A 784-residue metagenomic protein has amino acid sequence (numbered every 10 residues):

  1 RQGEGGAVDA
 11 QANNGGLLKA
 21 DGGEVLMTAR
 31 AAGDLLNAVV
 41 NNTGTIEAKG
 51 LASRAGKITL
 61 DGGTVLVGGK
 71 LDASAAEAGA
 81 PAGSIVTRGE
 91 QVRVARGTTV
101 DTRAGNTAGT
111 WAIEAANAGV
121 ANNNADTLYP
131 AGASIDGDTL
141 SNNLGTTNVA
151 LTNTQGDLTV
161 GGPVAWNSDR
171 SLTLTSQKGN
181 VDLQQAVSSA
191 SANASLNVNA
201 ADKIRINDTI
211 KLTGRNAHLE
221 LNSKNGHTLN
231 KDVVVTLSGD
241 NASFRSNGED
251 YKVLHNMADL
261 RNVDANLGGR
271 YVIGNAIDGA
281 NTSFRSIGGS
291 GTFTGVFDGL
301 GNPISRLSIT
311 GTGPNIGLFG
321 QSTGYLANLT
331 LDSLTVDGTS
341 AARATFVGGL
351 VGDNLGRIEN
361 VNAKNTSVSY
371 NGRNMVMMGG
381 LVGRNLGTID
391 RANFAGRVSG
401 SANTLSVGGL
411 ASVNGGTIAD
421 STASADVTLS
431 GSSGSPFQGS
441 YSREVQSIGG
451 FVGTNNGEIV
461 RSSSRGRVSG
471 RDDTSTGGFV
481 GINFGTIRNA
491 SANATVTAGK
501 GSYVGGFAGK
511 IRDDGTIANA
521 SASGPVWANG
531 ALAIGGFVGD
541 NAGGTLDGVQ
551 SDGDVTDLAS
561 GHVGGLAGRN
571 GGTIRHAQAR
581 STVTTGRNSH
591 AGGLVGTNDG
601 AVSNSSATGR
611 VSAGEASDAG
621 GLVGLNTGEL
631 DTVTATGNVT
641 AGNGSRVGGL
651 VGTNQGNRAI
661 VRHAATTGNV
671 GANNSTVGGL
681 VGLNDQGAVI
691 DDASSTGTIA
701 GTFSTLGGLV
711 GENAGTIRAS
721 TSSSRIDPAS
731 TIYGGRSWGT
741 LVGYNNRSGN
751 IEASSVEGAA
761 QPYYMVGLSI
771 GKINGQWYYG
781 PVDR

Functional and structural regions predicted by a protein language model:
R1-Y251, M257-A265, I304: Extracellular and secretory-pathway beta-repeat/beta-biased strand scaffolds
V187-A190, L196-R784: Predominantly extracellular beta-rich ligand-binding scaffolds that present long acidic/polar faces for carbohydrate
